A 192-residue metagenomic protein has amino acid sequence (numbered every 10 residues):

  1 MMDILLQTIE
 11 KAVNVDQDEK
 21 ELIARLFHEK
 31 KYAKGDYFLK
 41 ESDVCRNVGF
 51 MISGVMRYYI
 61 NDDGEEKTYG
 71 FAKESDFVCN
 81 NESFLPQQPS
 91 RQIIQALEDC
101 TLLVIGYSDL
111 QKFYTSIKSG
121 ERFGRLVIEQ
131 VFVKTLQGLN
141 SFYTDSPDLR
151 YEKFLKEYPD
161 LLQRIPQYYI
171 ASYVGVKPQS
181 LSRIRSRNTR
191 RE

Functional and structural regions predicted by a protein language model:
M1-H28: Cyclic nucleotide-binding regulatory module and flanking cytosolic helices
I4-Q7, V131-S141: Short, Lys/Arg-enriched N-terminal segment that forms or immediately precedes the first helix of a structured domain
H28, V55-Y59, D76-F77, T101-L102: Short beta-strand segments in beta-sandwich/barrel cores
G35, R46, F50-R57, S75: Glycine- and acidic-residue-biased ligand/ion/polar-headgroup-sensing regions
F38-D43: Short phosphate-coordinating micro-motif centered on Lys-Gly-acidic
T68-L126: Cyclic-nucleotide recognition modules
D145-E192: Phosphate-/nucleic-acid-contacting segments
